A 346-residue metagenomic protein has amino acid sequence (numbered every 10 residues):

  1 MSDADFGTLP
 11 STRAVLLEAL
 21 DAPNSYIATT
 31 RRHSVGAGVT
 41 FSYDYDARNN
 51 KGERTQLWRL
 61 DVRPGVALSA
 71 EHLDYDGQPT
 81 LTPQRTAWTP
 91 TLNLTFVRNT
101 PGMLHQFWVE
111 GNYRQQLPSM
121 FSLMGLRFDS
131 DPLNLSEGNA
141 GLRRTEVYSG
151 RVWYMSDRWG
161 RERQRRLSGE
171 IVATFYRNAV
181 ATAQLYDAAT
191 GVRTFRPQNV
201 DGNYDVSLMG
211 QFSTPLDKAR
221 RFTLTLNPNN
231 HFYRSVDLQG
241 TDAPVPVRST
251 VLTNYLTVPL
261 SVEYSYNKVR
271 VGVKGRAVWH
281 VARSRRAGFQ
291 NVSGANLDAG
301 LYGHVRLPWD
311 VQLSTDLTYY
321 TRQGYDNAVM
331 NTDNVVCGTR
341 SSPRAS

Functional and structural regions predicted by a protein language model:
M1-S346: Exposed, low-structure sequence patches enriched in small/polar residues
